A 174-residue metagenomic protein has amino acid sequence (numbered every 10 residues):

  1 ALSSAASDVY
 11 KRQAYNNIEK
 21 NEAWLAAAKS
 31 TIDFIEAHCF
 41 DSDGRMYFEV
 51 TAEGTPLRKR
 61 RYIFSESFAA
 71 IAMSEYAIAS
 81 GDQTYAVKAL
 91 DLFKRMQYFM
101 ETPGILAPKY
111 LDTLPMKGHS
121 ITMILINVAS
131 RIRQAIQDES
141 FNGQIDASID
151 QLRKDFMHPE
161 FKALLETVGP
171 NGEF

Functional and structural regions predicted by a protein language model:
A1, G44-S65, I105-I124, F161-F174: Carbohydrate-binding/catalytic loop surfaces
A1-Y10: Single conserved hydrophobic/aromatic residue that forms the stacking wall/gate of nucleotide- or nucleobase-binding
Y15-K29, Y76-L90, R133-D146: Structural helix-adjacent loops and short alpha-helical linkers that scaffold large soluble proteins
W24, K29-I78: Well-ordered mid-protein domain cores that form the structural environment of catalytic cofactors
A27-G44, K88-I105, I145-A163: Long, well-ordered core segments of solenoidal/helical folds
R60-A107, L114-G118, L125: Internal, well-ordered domain-core segments that constitute the primary functional module of diverse proteins
S120-F174: Loop-centered beta-sheet repeat module
